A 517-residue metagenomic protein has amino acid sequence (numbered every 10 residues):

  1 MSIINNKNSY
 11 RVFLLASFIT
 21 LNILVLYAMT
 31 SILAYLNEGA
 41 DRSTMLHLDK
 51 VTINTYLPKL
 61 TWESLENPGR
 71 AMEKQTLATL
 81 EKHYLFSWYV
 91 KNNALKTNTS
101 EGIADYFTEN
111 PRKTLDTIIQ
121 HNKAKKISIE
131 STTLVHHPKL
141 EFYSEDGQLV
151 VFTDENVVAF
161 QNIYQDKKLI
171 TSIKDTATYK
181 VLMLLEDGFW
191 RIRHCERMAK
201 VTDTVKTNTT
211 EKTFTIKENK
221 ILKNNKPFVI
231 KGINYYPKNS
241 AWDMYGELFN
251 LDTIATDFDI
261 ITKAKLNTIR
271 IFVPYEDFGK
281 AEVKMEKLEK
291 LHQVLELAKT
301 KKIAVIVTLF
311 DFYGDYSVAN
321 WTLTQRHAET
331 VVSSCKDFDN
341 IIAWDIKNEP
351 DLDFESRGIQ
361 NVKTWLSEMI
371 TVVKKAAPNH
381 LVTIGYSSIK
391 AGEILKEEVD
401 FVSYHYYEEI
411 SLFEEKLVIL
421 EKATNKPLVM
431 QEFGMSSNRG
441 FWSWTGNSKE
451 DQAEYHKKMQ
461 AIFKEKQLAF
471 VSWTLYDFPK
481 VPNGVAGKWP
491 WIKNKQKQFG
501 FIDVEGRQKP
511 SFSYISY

Functional and structural regions predicted by a protein language model:
S2-K7, N22-I23, N98-T204: Structured, amphipathic secondary-structure segments that form assembly/contact surfaces in multi-subunit
S2-K82, F86: Juxtamembrane and targeting peptides
T52-T133: Core segments of small alpha/beta cavity-forming domains
K74-K82, A94-T97, E101, E109-N110 (+9 more regions): Soluble non-cytosolic domains of exported or imported proteins
Y84-T99, F107-P111, I119-K123, P237 (+10 more regions): Sec/Tat-exported extracytoplasmic proteins
M198-K217: Low-complexity, Pro/Thr/Ser/Gly/Ala-rich linker/spacer regions in secreted, extracellular modular proteins
T215-V399, L412, A423-T424, R439 (+2 more regions): Active-site mouth of glycoside hydrolases
D351-S472, D477, P482-S513: Extracellular glycoside hydrolase catalytic/binding regions
